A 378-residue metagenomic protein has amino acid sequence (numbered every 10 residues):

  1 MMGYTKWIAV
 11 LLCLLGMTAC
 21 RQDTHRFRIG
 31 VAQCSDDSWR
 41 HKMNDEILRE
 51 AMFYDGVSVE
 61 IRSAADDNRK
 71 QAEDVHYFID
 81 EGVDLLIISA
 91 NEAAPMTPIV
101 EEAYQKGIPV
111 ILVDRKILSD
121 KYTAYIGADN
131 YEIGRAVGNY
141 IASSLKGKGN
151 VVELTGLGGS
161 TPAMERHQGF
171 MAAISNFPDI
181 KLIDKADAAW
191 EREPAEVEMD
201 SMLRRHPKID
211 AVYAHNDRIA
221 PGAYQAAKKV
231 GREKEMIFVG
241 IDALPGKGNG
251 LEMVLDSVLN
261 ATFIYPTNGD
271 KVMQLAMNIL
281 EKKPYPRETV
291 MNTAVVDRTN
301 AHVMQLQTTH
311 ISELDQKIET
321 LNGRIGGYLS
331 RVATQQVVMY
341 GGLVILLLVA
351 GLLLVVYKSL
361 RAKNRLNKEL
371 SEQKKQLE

Functional and structural regions predicted by a protein language model:
R21, I325-Q373, L377: Alpha-helical transmembrane signal-anchor helices
I29, Q33, I47, R135-D179 (+2 more regions): An alpha-beta-alpha
G30-E46, E50, Y54, E60-K70 (+2 more regions): Extracytoplasmic "Venus flytrap"
Q71, I126-V151, P194-E196, P245-G250 (+1 more regions): Hydrophobic alpha-helical segments within soluble ligand-binding/sensing domains
L85, S89-Y104, F170, D184 (+2 more regions): Hydrophobic alpha-helical
A93-E132, S143, N150, G156 (+1 more regions): Flexible loop/hinge segments that line or gate small-molecule binding clefts
G158, P162, I174, K271-V344: Hinge/cleft segment of the Venus flytrap/periplasmic-binding protein
I237, I241-T299: Flexible loop/turn connectors
